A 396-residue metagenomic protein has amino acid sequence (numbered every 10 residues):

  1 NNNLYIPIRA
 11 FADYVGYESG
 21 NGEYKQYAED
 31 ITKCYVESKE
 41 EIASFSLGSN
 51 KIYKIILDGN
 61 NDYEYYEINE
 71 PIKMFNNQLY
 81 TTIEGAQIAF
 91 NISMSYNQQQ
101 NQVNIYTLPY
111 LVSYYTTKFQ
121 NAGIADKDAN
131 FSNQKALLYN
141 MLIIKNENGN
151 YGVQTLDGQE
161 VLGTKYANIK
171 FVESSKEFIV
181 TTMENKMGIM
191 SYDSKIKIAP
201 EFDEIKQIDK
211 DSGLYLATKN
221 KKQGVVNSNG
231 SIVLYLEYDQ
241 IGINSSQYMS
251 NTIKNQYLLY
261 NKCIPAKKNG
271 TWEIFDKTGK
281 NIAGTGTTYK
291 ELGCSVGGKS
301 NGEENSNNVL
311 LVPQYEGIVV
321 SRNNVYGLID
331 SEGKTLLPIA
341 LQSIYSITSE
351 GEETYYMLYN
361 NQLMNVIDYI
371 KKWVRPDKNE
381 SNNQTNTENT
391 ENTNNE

Functional and structural regions predicted by a protein language model:
N1-Y139, G297-S300, I370, N382: Primary recognition of N-terminal secretory signal peptides and signal-anchoring hydrophobic helices
I72-M74, Q78, L108-E380: Residue-level detector of conserved, function-critical positions
N301, K378-E396: Ser/Thr/Gly/Pro-rich low-complexity, disordered linker/stalk segments of secreted and cell-surface proteins
